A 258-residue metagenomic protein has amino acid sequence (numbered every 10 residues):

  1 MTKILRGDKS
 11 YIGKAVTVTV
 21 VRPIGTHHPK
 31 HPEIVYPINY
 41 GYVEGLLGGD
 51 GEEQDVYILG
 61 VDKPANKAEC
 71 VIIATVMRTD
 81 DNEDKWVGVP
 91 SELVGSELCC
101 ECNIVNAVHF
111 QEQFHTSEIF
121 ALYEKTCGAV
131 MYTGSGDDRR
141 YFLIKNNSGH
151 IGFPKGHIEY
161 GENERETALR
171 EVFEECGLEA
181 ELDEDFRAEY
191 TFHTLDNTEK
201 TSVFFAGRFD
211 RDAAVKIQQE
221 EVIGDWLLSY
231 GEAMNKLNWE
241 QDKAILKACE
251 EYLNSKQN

Functional and structural regions predicted by a protein language model:
T2-A121: Hydrophobic N-terminal alpha-helices or hydrophobic patches in metabolic proteins across all domains of life
K9-S10, V105-L122, N235-N258: Charged phosphate-binding loop/patch that engages nucleotide di/tri-phosphates or the phosphate backbone of nucleic
G25-T26, L46-D50, D62-A65, G136-D138 (+2 more regions): Short, charged/polar surface micro-motifs in flexible loops or helix N-caps
I38, Q54, K125-C127, S202-V203 (+1 more regions): Change "...and in nucleic-acid phosphodiester-cleaving endonucleases..." to "...and in nucleic-acid processing enzymes
Y42, G152, L227: Short aromatic/basic micro-patch
V87, V130, L143, F204-A206 (+1 more regions): Conserved hydrophobic/aromatic beta-strand scaffold that supports enzyme active sites
E118-Y141: Conserved N-terminal beta-strand and adjoining loop/helix that marks the start of the Nudix/MutT-like hydrolase domain
I158-K247: Unchanged
